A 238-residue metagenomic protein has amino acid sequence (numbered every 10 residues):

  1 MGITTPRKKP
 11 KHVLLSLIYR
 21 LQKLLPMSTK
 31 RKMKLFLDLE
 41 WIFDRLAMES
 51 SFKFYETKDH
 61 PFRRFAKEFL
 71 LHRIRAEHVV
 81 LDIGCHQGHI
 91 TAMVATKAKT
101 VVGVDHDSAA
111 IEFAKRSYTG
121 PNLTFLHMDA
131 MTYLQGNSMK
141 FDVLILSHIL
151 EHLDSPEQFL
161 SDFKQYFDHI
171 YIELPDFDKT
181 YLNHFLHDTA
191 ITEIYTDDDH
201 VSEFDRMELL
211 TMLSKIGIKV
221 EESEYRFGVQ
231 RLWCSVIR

Functional and structural regions predicted by a protein language model:
G2-S138, S147, E157-L160, H187-T189 (+2 more regions): Conserved N-terminal segment of class I S-adenosyl-L-methionine
H86, E151, F177: Active-site beta-alpha loop architecture of Rossmann-like, nucleotide-cofactor-dependent enzymes
V143: Short, Asp-centered acidic motifs that coordinate Mg2+ and/or phosphate in catalytic or ligand-binding sites
S147-L150, E173: Residues lining the SAM
L153-Y166: A short, conserved alpha-helix within the catalytic core of class I
F167-D176: Conserved beta-strand signature within the Rossmann-like core of class I S-adenosyl-L-methionine
D178-T189: Short, flexible, mixed-charge acidic loops at enzyme active sites
M212-I218: A structural motif corresponding to the C-terminal end of an alpha-helix and its immediate exit/capping segment
